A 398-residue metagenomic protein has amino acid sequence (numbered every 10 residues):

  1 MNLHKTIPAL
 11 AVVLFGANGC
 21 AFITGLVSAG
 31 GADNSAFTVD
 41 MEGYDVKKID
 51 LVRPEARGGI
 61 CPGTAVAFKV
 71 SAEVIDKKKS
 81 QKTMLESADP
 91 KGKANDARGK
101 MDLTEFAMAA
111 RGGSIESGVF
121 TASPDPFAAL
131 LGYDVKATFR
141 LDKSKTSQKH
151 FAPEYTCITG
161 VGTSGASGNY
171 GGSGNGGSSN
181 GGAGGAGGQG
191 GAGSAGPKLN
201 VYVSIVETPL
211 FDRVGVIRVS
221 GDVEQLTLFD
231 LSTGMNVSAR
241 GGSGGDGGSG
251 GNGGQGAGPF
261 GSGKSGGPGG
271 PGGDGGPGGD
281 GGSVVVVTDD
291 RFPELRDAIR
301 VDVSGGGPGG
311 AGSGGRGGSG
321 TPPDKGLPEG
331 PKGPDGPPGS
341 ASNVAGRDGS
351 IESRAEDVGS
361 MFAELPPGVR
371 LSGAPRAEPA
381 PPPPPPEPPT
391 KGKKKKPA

Functional and structural regions predicted by a protein language model:
M1-P8: Bacterial N-terminal signal peptides that target proteins for export
T24-A67, E73-K77, Q148-G171: Short S/T/G/P-enriched beta-strand
T64-D89, A137, V201-V203: Beta-strand-rich structural segments
S80-S117: Change to "...patches in solvent-exposed regions of secreted, membrane-anchored, or virion-exposed structural
R111-A129: Short, hydrophobic beta-strand segments
A128-K143: Short, aromatic- and glycine-rich surface loops/edge beta-strands on solvent-exposed regions
E154-G196, D212-S283, L295-P389: Glycine-centered low-complexity coil/loop motifs and glycine-rich tracts, especially the flexible linkers
